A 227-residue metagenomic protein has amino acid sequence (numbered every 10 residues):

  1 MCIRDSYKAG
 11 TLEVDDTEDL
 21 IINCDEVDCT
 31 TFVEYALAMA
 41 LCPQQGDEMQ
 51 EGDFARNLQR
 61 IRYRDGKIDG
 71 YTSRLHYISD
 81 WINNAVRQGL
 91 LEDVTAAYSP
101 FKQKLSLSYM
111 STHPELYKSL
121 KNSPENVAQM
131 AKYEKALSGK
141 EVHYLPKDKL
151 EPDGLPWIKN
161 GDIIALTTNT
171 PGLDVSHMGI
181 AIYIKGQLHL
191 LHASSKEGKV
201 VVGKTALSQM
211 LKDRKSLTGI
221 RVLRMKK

Functional and structural regions predicted by a protein language model:
M1-I3: Short, small-residue-biased leader/transition segments that mark boundaries at the very start of proteins
Y7-G139, Y183, H192-S195: Acidic/His-rich structured neighborhood in mature extracellular/periplasmic domains
A9-L12, G46, E51, G66 (+5 more regions): Short, flexible coil/linker segments at or flanking structured domains
V14-D15, R60, H143, N160-I163 (+1 more regions): Generic, low-specificity signal for short hydrophobic/alpha-helical stretches with a mild N-terminal bias, encompassing
P124-I164: GIY-YIG nuclease catalytic motif and its immediate N-terminal context
E151, I158-K227: C-terminal soluble interaction/assembly domains
